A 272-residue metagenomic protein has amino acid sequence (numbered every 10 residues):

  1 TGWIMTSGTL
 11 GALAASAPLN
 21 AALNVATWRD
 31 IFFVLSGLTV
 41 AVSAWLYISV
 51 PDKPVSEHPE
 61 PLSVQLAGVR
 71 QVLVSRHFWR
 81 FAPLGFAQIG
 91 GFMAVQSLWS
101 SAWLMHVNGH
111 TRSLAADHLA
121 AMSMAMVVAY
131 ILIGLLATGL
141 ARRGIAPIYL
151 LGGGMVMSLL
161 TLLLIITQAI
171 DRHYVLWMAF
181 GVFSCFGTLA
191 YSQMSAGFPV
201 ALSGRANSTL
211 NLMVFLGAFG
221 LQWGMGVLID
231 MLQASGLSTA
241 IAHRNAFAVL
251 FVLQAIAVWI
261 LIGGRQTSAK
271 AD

Functional and structural regions predicted by a protein language model:
W3-P51: Helix-loop-helix hairpin linking two adjacent transmembrane segments in secondary transporters
N24-S36, I229-V252: A membrane-interface helix-boundary motif in multi-pass transporters
A44-S49, I165-I166, F247-D272: Multi-pass alpha-helical transporter architecture, strongest for 12-TM Major Facilitator/SLC carriers used
P51-A82: Juxtamembrane intracellular "pre-TM" segments in multi-pass secondary transporters
R76-I133, A218-G226: Extracytoplasmic gate region of multi-pass secondary transporters
Y130-I145, I229: Helix-to-loop junctions at the C-terminal end of transmembrane segments in multipass secondary transporters
P147-L163: Structural signature of the two symmetry-related core transmembrane helices
V200-A234: A late C-terminal transmembrane helix in Major Facilitator Superfamily
